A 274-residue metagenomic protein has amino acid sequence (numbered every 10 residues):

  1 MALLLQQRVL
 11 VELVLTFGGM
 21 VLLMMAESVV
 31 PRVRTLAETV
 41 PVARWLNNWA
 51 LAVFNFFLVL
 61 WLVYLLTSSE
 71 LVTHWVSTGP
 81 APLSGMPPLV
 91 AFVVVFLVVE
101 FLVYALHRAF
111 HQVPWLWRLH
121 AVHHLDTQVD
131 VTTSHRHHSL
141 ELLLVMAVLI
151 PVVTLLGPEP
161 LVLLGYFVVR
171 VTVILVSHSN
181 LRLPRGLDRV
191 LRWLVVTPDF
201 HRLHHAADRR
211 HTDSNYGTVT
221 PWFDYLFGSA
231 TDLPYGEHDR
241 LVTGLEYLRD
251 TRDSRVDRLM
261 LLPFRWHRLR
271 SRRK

Functional and structural regions predicted by a protein language model:
M1-V9: Short, strongly hydrophobic alpha-helical membrane anchors
V11-L15, T39-V53: Loop-to-helix transition at the N-terminal end of transmembrane alpha-helices
L15-M25, V59-L60, T67: Hydrophobic core of alpha-helical transmembrane segments in multi-pass integral membrane proteins
G19-R32, A105-W115: Membrane-water interface of transmembrane alpha-helices
M25-L46: Membrane-interface helix-loop junction between the first two transmembrane segments
W45, T218-L226, V256-H267: A transmembrane-helix-recognition feature enriched in membrane-embedded lipid enzymes and envelope glyco-/phospholipid
V53-L66, T73, A81, G85-R240: Membrane-embedded catalytic scaffold of the fatty acid hydroxylase/desaturase
H238-K274: A membrane-cytosol interface segment of integral membrane proteins
